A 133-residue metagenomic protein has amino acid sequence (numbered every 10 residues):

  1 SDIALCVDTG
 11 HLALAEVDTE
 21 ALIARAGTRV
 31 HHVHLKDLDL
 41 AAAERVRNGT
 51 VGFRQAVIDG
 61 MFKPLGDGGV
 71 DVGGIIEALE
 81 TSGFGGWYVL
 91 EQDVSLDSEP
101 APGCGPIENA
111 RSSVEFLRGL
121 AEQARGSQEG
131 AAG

Functional and structural regions predicted by a protein language model:
S1-G133: Histidine-acidic metal/acid-base catalytic patches
